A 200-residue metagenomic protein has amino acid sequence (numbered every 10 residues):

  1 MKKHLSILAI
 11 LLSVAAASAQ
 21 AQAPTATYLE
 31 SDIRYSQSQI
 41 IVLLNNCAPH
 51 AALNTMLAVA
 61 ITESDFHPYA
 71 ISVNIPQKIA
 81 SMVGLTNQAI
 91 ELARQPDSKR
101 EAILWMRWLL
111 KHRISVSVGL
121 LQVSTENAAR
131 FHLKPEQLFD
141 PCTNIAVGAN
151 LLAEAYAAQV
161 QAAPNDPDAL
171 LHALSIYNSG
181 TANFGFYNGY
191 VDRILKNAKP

Functional and structural regions predicted by a protein language model:
H4-V14: Sec-dependent N-terminal signal peptides
V14-A15, I75: Hydrophobic alpha-helical membrane context
A17-A23: Boundary at the C-terminal end of the N-terminal hydrophobic targeting segment
A23-P200: Catalytic glycan-binding domains that act on GlcNAc-containing polysaccharides
